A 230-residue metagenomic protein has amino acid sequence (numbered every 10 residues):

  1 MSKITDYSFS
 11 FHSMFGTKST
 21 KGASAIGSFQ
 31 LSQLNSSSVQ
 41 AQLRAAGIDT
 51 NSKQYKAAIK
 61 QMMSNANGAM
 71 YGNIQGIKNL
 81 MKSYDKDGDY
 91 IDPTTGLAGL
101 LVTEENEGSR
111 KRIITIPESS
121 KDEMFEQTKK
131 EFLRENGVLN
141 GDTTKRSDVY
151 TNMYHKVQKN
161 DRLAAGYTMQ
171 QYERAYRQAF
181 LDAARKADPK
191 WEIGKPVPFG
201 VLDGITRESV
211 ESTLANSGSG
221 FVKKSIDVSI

Functional and structural regions predicted by a protein language model:
M1-I230: Type III/flagellar secretion export determinants
